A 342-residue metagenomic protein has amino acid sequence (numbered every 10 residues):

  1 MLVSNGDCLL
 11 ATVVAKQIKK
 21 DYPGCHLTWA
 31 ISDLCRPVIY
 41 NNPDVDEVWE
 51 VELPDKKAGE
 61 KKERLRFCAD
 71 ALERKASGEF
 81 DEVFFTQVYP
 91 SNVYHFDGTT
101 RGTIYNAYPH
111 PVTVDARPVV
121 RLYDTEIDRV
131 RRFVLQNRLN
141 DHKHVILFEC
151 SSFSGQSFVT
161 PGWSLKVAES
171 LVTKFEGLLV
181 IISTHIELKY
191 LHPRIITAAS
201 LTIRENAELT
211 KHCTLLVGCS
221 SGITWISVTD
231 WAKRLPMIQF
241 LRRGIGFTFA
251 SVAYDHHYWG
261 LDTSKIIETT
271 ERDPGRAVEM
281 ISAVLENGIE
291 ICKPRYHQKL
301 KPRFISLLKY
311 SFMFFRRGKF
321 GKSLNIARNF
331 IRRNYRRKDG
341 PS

Functional and structural regions predicted by a protein language model:
M1-S342: Catalytic machinery of carbohydrate-active enzymes, primarily nucleotide-sugar-dependent glycosyltransferases
